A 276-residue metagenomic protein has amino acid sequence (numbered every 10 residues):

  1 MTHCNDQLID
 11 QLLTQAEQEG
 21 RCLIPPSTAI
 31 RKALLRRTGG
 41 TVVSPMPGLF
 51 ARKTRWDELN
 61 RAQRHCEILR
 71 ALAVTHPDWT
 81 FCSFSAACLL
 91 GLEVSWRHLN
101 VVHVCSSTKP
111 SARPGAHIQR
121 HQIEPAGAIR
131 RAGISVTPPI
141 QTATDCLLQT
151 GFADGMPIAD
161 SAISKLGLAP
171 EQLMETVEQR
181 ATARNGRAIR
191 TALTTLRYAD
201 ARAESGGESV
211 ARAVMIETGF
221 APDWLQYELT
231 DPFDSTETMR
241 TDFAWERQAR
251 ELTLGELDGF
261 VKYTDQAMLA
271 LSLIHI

Functional and structural regions predicted by a protein language model:
M1-R187: Short gly/ser-rich loop at a beta-strand->alpha-helix junction or flexible surface loop bordering the NTP-binding
W56-E58, S107-T108, S235-M239, H275: Short secondary-structure transition/capping segments
I163-I274: Surface segments flanking catalytic/ligand-binding clefts of nucleic-acid enzymes
